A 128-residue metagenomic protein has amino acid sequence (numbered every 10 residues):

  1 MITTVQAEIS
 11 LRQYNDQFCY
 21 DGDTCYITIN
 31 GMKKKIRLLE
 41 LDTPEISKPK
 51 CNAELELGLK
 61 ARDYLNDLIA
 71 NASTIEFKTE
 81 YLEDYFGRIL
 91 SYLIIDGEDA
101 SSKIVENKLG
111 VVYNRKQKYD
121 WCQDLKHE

Functional and structural regions predicted by a protein language model:
M1-E128: Small beta-barrel nucleic-acid-binding modules, primarily SNase/OB-fold domains and secondarily Tudor-like barrels
